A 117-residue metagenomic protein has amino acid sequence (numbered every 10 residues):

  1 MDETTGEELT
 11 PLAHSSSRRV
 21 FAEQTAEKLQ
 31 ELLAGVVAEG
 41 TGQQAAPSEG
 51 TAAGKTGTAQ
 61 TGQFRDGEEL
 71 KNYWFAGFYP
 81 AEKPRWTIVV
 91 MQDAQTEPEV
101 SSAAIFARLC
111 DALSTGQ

Functional and structural regions predicted by a protein language model:
M1-S16, L33-Q117: Active-site beta-strand/loop architecture of penicillin-binding DD-peptidases
